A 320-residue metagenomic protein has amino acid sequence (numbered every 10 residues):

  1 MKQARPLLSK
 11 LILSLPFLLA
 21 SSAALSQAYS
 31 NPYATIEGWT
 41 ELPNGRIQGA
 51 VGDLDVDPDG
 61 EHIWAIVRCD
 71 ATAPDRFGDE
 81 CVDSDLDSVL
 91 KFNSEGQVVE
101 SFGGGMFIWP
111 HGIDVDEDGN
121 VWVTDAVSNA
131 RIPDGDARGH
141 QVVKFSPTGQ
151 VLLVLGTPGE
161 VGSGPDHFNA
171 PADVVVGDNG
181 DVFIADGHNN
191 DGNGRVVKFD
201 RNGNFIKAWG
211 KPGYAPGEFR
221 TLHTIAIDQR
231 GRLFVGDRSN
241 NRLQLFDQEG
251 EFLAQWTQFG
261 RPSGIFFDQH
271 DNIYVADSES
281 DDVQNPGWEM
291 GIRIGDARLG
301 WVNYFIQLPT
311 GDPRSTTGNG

Functional and structural regions predicted by a protein language model:
M1-S9: N-terminal secretory signal peptides that target proteins for export/translocation
R5, L13-L15, P313: Intrinsically disordered, low-complexity repeat segments enriched in small/polar residues
R5, S21-L25, I227: Intrinsic disorder/low-complexity segments
L8, I12, G49-V51: Short beta-strand-initiation
K10-A23: Bacterial N-terminal signal peptides
Q27-G320: Eukaryotic scaffold repeat domains enriched in small/polar residues
